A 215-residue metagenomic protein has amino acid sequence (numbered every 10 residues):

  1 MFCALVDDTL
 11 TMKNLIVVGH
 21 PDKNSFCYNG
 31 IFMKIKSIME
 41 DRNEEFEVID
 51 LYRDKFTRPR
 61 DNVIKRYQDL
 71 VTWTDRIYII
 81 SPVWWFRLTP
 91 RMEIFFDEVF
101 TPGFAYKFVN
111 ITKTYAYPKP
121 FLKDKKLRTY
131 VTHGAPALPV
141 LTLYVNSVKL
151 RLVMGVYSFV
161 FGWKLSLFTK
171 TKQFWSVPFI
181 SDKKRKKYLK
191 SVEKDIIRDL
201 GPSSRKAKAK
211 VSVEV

Functional and structural regions predicted by a protein language model:
F2-F108, K190-V215: N-terminal beta1-alpha1-beta2 submodule of the flavodoxin-like/Rossmannoid cofactor-binding fold
K13, E45, K126-L127, L167-F168: Residues at the starts of beta-strands that form the adenosine-phosphate
H20-D22, D54, H133-L138, S176-F179: A short, flexible beta-alpha/helix-coil linker loop
E40-R42, F121-D124, V160-K164: A short, structured loop/turn motif at beta-sheet edges
T72, P90, L122-K125, L167: Structured loop/turn residues at beta-strand edges in well-structured enzyme cores
P102-K107, K123, W163-T169: Short, structured loop/turn "capping" segments at alpha-beta junctions
V109-S158: Short, glycine-/small-residue-rich phosphate/pyrophosphate-handling segment
P139-S147, R151-V215: Glycine-rich phosphate/pyrophosphate-binding loop and the adjoining helix
